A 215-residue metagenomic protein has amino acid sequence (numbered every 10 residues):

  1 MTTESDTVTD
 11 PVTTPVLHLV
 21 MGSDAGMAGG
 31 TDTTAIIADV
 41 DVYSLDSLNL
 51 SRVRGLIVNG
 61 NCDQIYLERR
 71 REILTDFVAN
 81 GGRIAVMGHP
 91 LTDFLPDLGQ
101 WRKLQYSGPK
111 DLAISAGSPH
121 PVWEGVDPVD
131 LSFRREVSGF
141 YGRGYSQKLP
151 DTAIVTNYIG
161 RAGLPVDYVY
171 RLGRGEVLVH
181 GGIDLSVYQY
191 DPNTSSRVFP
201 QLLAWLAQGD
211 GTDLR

Functional and structural regions predicted by a protein language model:
M1-V8, V42-Y43: A short, compositionally biased domain-edge/stem linker segment
S5-T13, M27-A35, L112-S195, G209-L214: Catalytic beta-strand/loop cores that center a nucleophilic Ser/Cys/Thr and support acyl-enzyme chemistry
V12-L98: Helical hinge/lid and interdomain linker segments adjacent to catalytic or ligand-binding clefts that mediate domain
G22, G82, Q100-K103, G175 (+1 more regions): Glycine-centered flexibility motif
Q64-V137, V198-Q201: A glycine-rich, often tryptophan-bearing local segment used as a flexible ligand/cofactor-contacting loop or short
L203-Q208: Basic, nucleic-acid-binding surfaces and adjacent catalytic neighborhoods in DNA/RNA-processing proteins
